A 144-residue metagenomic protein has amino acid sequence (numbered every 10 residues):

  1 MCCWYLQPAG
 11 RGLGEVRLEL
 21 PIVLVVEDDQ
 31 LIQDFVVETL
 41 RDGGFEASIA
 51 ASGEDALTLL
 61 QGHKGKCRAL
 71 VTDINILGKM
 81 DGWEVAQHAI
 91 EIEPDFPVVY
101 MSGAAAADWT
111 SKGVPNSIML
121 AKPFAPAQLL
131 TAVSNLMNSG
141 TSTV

Functional and structural regions predicted by a protein language model:
M1-L24, Q30, V37, G43 (+5 more regions): Non-catalytic signal-transmission and effector/linker regions of two-component phosphorelay proteins
V37, I49-A69: Acidic, metal-coordinating helix/loop segments flanking the phosphotransfer/catalytic sites of two-component signaling
S52, M80-V85: Acidic catalytic/metal-coordinating carboxylates
Q61-G65, G78, H88-D95, D108-K112: Conserved phosphotransfer cores of two-component systems
L70, M119-L120: Two-component signal transduction core modules
D73-I74: Active-site residues of response regulator receiver
